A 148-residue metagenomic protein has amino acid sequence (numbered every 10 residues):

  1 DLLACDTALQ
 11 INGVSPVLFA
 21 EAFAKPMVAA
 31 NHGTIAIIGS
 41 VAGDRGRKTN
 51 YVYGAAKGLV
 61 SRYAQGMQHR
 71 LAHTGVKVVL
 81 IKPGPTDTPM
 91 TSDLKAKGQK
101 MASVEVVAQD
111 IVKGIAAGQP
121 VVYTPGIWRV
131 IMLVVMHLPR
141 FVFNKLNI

Functional and structural regions predicted by a protein language model:
D1-T7: Substrate-binding pocket helix/loop in short-chain dehydrogenase/reductase
A20, A56: Active-site helix of classical SDR
K25, H69-H73: Alpha-helical segment proximal to the catalytic Tyr-Lys
S40: Residue(s) in the substrate-gating loop at a strand-loop-helix junction that position the organic substrate next
R45-Y51: Active-site loop immediately N-terminal to the catalytic Tyr-X3-Lys motif of short-chain dehydrogenase/reductase
L80, A96-L133: C-terminal helical subdomain
P83-D93, K97: Short, flexible catalytic-loop segment of classical short-chain dehydrogenase/reductase
